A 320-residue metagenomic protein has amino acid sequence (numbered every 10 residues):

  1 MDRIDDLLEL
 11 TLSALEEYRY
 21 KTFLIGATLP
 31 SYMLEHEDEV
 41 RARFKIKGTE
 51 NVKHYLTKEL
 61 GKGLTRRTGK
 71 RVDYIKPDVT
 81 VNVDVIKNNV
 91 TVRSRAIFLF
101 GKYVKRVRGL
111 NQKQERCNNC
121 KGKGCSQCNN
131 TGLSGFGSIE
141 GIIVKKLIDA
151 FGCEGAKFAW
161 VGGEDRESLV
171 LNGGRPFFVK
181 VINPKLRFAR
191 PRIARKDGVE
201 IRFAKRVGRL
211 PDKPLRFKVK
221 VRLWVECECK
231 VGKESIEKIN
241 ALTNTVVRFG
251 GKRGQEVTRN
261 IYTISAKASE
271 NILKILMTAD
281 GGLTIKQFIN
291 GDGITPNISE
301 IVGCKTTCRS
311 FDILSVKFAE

Functional and structural regions predicted by a protein language model:
M1-E320: Non-catalytic RNA-recognition surface used by pseudouridine synthases
